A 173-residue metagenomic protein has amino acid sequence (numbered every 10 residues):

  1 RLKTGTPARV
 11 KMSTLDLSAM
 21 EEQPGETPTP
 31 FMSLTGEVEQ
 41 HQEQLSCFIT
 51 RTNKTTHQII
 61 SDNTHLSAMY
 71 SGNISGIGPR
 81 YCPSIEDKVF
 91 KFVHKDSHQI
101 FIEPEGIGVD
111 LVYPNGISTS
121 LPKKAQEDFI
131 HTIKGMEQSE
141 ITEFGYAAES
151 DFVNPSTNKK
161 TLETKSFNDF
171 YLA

Functional and structural regions predicted by a protein language model:
R1-E127: An anion/pyrophosphate-binding glycine-rich loop and adjacent beta-alpha core in soluble alpha-beta enzymes
Y113-A173: A glycine-rich dinucleotide-binding beta-alpha-beta segment and adjacent secondary-structure elements that constitute
